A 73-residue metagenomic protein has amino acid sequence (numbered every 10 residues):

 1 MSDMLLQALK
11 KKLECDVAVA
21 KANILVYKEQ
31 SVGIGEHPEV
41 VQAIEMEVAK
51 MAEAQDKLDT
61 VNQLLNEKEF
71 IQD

Functional and structural regions predicted by a protein language model:
S2-D73: Extended, charge-rich alpha-helical interface modules
